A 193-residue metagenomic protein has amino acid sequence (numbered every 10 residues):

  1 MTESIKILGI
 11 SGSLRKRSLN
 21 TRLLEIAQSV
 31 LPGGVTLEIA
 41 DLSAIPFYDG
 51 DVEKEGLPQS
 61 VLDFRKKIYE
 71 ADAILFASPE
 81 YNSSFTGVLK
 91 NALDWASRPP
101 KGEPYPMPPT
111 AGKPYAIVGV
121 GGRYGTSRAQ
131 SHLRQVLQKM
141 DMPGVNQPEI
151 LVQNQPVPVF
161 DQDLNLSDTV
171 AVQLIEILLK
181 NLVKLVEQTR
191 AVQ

Functional and structural regions predicted by a protein language model:
T2-G34: N-terminal beta1-alpha1 ligand-phosphate binding loop
T2-I5, P143-Q193: Glycine-rich phosphate/pyrophosphate-binding loop and the adjoining helix
L31-E38, P143: A generic structural motif
L42-P58, V157-D161: N-terminal beta-loop-helix "entrance" segment that forms/cooperates in small-molecule cofactor or anionic ligand
G56-M140: Helix-loop-strand module that forms the ligand-binding subsite of alpha/beta enzymes
